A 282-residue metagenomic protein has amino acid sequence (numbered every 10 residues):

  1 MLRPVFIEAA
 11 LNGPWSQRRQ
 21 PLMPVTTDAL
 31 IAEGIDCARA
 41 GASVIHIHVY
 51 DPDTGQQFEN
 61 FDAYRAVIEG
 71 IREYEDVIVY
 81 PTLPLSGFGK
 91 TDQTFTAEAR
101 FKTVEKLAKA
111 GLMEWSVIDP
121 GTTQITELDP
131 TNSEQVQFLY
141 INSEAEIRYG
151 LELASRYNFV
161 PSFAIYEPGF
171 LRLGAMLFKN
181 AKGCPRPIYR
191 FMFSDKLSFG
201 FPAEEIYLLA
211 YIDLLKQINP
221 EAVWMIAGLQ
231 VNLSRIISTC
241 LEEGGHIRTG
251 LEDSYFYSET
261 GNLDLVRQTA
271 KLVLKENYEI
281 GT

Functional and structural regions predicted by a protein language model:
M1-L22, S86, P120-E134: N-terminal small/glycine-rich loop or linker at the start of catalytic domains across soluble metabolic enzymes
G13-I31, P84-E98, V136-Y140, V223-V231: Active-site mouth loops of central-metabolism enzymes
A42-P52, I78-P84, A164: Short beta-strand segments at enzyme active-site cores
S43-V67, M192-D195, Y255-Y257: Glycine-rich, proline-tolerant flexible connector loops at the mouths of alpha/beta enzymes
Q56-L83, I147-A154, L209-N219, V266-L274: Alpha-helix-loop-beta-strand connector modules within alpha/beta enzyme cores
D62-I141: Active-site beta->alpha loop and helix N-cap motifs at the rims of alpha/beta catalytic domains
W115-G250, G261: Catalytic alpha/beta core domains of metabolic enzymes, predominantly
E259-T282: C-terminal functional modules
